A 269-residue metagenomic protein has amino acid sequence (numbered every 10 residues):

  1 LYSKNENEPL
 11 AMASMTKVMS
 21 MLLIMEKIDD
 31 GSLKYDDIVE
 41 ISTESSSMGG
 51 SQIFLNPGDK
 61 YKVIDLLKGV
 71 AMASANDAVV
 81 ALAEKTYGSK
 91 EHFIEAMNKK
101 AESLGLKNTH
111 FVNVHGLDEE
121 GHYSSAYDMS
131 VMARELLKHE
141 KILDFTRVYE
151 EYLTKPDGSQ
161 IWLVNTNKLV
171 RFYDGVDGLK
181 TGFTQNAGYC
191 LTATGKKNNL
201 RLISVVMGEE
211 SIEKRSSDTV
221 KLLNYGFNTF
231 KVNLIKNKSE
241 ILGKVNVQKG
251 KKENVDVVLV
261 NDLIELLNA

Functional and structural regions predicted by a protein language model:
L1-E140: Active-site-adjacent loops and short helices of periplasmic peptidoglycan-processing enzymes
L106-K107, D118-Y123, Y127-A269: Domain-terminus/edge residues, biased toward the C-terminal soluble/receptor-binding domains of extracytoplasmic
